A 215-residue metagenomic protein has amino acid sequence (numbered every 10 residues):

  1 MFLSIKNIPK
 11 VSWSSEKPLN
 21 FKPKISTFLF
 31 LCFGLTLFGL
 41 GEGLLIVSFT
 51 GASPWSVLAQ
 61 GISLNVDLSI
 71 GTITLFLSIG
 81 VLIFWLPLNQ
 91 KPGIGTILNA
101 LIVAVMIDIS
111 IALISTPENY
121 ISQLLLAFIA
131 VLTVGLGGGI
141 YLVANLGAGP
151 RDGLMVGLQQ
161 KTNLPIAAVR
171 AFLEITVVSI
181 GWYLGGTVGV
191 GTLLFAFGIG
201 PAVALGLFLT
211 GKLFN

Functional and structural regions predicted by a protein language model:
F2-N215: Core subunits and conserved enzymes of cellular information-processing and envelope-translocation systems across
